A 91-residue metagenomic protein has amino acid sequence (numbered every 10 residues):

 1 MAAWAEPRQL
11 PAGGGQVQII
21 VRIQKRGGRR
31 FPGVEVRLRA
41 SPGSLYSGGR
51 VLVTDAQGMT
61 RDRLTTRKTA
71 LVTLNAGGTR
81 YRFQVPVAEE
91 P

Functional and structural regions predicted by a protein language model:
M1-P91: The feature marks long extracellular or luminal low-complexity segments
